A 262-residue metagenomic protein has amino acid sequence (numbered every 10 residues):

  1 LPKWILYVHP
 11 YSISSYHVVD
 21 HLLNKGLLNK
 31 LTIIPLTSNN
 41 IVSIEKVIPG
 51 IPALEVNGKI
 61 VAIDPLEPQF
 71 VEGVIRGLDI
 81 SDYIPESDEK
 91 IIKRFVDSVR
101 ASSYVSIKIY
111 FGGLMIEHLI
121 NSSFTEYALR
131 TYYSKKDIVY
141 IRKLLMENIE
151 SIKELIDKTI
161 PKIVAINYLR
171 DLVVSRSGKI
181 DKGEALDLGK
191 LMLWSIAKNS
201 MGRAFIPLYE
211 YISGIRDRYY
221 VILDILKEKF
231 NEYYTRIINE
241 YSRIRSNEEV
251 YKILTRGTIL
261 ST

Functional and structural regions predicted by a protein language model:
L1-L28, L36: Local sequence-structure signature of Cys/Sec-based thiol-disulfide redox active-site neighborhoods
W4, K30, G58-I60: Short active-site oxyanion
V19-L22, I48-P49, P68-Q69: Short, glycine/charged-enriched secondary-structure capping and boundary segments
T32-S43: A short, well-structured beta->alpha microelement
E45-G58: Structural micro-motif
E55-D88: Non-catalytic, surface beta->alpha helical segment in thiol-disulfide oxidoreductase systems
I92-N199: Long, charge-rich C-terminal accessory regions
L191-T262: Charge-dense, extended regions
